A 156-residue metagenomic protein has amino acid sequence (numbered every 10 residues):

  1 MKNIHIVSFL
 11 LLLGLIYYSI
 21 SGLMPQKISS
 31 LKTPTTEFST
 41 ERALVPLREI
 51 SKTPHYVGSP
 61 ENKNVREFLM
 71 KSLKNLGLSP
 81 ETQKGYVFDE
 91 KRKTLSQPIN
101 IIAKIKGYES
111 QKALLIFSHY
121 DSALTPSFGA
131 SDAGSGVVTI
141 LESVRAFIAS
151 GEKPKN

Functional and structural regions predicted by a protein language model:
I4-S21: Hydrophobic membrane-insertion alpha-helices, especially the h-region of bacterial N-terminal signal peptides
Y18-R66, L76, D121-S122: N-terminal capping segment at the start of a domain
L44-L47, R66, M70, V137 (+1 more regions): Extracytoplasmic/secreted envelope proteins and their assembly/folding machinery, especially bacterial periplasmic
K52-K106: A non-catalytic alpha/beta surface segment that caps or lines the substrate-entry region of metallo-dependent hydrolase
S96-N100, Q111, K155: Extracytoplasmic
A103, I116-N156: Alpha-helical metal-binding/catalytic segments enriched in His/Glu/Asp
G107-A113: Proline/glycine-enriched tight loop/beta-turn segments at coil->beta junctions that connect or precede beta-strands
